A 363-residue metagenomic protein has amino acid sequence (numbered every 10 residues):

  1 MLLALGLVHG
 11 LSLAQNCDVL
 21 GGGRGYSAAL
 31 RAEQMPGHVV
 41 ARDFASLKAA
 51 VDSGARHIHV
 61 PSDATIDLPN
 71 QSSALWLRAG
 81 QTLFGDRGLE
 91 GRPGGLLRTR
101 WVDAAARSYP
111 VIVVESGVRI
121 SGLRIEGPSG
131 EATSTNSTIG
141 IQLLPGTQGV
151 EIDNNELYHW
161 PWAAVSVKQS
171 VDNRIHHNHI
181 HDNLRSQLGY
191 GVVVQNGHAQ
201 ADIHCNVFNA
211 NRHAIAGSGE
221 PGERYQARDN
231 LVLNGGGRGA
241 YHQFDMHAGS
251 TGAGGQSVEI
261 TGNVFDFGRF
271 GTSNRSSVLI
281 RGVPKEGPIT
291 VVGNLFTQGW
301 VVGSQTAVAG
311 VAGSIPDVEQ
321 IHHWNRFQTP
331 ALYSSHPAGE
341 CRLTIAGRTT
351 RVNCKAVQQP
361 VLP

Functional and structural regions predicted by a protein language model:
L2-I58, D67-P69, S73-A74, E90-P93 (+3 more regions): Extracellular "leader-to-stem" segments immediately downstream of a signal peptide or signal-anchor in secreted/lumenal
E33, V51, W76-L77, N196 (+1 more regions): Extracellular/periplasmic catalytic domains that process cell-envelope and extracellular macromolecules
M35-H38, R42, S62-L68, R78-S134 (+1 more regions): Right-handed parallel beta-helix/beta-spiral solenoid domain characteristic of secreted/periplasmic
A55, D63, W160-W162, S170 (+1 more regions): A generic structural motif
N70-A74, R98-I112, A132-L144, H159-S166 (+5 more regions): Extracellular beta-strand/beta-solenoid scaffold signature
G80-R87, S116-S129, Q148-H159, V171-L184 (+6 more regions): Right-handed parallel beta-helix
A248-V361: Long, ordered, amphipathic alpha-helical scaffolds
